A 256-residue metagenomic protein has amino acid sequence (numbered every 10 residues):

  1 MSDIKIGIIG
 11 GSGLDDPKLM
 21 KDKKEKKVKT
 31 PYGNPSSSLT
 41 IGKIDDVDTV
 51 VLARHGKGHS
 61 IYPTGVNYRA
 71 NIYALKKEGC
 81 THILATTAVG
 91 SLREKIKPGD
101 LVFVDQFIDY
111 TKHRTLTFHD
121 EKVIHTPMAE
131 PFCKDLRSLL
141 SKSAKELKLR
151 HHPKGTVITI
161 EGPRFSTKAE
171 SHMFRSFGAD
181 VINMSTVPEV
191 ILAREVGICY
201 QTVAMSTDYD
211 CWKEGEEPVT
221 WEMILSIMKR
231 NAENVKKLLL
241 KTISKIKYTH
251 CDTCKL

Functional and structural regions predicted by a protein language model:
M1-M128: Metabolite-binding pocket within alpha/beta catalytic cores that recognizes anionic/polar moieties
I72, S171, V187-V190: Generic hydrophobic/aromatic pocket-lining and core-packing "Φ" positions
K76-G79, R175, R194: Non-catalytic positions within long, well-ordered alpha-helices that form the structural scaffold/packing of enzyme
T81-H82, D180, C199: Short acidic/polar active-site loop segments enriched in Thr and Asp
P131-S176: Active-site rim beta-loop-alpha module in soluble metabolic enzymes
M184-E222: Zn-dependent metallopeptidase/amidohydrolase metal-coordination segment
C211-L256: His/Asp/Glu-rich mid-to-C-terminal helical/loop segments that flank catalytic regions of hydrolases
